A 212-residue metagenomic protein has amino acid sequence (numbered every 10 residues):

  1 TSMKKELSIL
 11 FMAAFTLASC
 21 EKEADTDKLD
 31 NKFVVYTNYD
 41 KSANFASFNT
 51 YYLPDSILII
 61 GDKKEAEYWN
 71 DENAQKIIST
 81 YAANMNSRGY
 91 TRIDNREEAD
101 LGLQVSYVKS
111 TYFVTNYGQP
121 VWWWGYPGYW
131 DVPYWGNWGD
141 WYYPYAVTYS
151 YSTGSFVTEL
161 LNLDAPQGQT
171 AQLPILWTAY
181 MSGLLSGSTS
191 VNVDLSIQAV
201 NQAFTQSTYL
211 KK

Functional and structural regions predicted by a protein language model:
T1-E6: Positively charged n-region of N-terminal signal peptides that target proteins for export
T16-S19: C-terminal motif of bacterial Sec signal peptides marking the signal peptidase cleavage site
E21-D27: Bacterial lipoprotein signal-peptidase II cleavage site
L29-S47: Post-signal peptide N-terminal segment of mature Sec-exported envelope proteins
K41, N73, I77, Y81 (+2 more regions): Stable alpha-helical elements in mature extracytoplasmic
S56-Y107: N-terminal segment of the mature soluble domain
L101-Q104, V108-V157: Low-complexity, compositionally biased segments in intrinsically disordered regions
P166-A203: Short secondary-structure boundary motifs at beta->alpha junctions and helix caps
